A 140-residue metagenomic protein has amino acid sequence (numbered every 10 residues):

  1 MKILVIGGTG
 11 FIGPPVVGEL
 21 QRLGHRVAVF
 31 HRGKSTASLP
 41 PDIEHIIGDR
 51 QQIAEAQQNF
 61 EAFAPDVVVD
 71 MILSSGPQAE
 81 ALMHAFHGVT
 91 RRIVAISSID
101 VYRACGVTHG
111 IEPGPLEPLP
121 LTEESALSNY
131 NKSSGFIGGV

Functional and structural regions predicted by a protein language model:
M1-G10, A79, N129-S133: Short, charged N-terminal helix-start/capping segments
M1-K2, H31, R91: Secondary-structure boundary/capping motif
I3-H25: N-terminal Rossmann NAD(P)H-binding glycine-rich loop of SDR-like oxidoreductase domains
G8, R32, S98: Cofactor-binding loop segments of dinucleotide-utilizing enzymes, especially the Rossmann-like FAD- and NAD(P)+-binding
A28: Conserved beta-strand positions in the Rossmann-like core of class I SAM-dependent methyltransferases
S35-A95, V101-T108: NAD(P)H-binding glycine-rich loop region in Rossmannoid oxidoreductase-like domains and their noncatalytic homologs
E80-V140: Conserved Rossmann-fold NAD(P)-dependent oxidoreductase catalytic core, especially the SDR/UDP-sugar
